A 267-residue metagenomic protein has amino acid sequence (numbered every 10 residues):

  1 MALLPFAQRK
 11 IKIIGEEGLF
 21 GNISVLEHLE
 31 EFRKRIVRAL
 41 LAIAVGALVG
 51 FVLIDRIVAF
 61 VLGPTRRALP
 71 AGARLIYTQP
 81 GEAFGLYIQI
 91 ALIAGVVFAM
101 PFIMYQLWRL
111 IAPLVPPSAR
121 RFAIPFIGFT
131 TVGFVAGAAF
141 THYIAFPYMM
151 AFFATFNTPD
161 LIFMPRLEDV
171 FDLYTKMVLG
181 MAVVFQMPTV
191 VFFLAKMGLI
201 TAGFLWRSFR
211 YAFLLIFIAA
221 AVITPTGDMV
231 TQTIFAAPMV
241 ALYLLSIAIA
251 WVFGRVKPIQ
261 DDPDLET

Functional and structural regions predicted by a protein language model:
M1-T267: Membrane topogenic/interface segments and analogous intrinsically disordered interaction regions
